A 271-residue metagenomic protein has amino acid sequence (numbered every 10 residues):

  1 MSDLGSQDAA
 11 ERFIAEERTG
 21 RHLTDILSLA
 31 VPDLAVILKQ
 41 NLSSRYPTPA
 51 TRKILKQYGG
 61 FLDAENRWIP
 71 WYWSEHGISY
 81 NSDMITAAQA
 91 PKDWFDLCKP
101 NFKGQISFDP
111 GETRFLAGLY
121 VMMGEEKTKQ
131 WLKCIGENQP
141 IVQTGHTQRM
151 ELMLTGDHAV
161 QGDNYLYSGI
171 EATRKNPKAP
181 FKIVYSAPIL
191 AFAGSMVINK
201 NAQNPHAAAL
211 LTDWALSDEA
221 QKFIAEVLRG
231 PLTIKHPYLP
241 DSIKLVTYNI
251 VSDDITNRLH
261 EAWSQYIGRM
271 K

Functional and structural regions predicted by a protein language model:
M1-P32: Early extracytoplasmic/lumenal segment of secretory-pathway proteins
R18-L29, S44-I78, Q105-I106: A structural signal for short loop-to-beta-strand junctions that line the ligand-binding cleft of periplasmic/secreted
A35, Q105-V184: Ligand-binding pocket segment of bilobal, Venus flytrap-like solute-binding proteins
S44-K53, W68-I69, T173-R174, K178-L190 (+2 more regions): Short beta-strand->loop
G77-M84, Y120-M122, F192-A207: A bilobed periplasmic-binding-protein/Venus flytrap-type ligand-binding module shared by bacterial periplasmic
F102-G111, A215-P237: Periplasmic-binding protein-like
K127, W131-C134, Q203-A215, F223-I224: Short amphipathic alpha-helical coupling segments at ligand-binding clamshell hinges and other catalytic/signaling
H236-K271: Extracellular/periplasmic bilobal clamshell ligand-binding domains
